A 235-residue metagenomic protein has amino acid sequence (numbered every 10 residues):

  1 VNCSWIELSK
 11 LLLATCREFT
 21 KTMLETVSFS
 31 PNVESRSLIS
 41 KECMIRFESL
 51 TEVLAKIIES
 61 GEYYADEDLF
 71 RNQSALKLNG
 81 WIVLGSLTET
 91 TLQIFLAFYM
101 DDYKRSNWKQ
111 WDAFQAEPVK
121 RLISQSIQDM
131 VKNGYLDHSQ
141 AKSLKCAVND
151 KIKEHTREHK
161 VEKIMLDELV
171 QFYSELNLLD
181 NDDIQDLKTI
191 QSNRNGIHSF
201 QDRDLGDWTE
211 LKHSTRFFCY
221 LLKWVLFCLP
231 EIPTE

Functional and structural regions predicted by a protein language model:
V1-L78: Charged alpha-helical initiation segments
T15, F19, C43-S60, L87-T88 (+5 more regions): Amphipathic alpha-helices that form helix-helix packing interfaces
N32-S35, N133-N193: Short, mixed-charge amphipathic alpha-helical segments
Q73-M100: Short, hydrophobic, well-ordered secondary-structure elements
M100-D112: Short, glycine/acidic-rich hinge or "gate" loops at secondary-structure transitions that mediate conformational
Q110-K120: Long, charge-dense
K163, Q171-E235: Charge-enriched, short contiguous segments at helix-coil
